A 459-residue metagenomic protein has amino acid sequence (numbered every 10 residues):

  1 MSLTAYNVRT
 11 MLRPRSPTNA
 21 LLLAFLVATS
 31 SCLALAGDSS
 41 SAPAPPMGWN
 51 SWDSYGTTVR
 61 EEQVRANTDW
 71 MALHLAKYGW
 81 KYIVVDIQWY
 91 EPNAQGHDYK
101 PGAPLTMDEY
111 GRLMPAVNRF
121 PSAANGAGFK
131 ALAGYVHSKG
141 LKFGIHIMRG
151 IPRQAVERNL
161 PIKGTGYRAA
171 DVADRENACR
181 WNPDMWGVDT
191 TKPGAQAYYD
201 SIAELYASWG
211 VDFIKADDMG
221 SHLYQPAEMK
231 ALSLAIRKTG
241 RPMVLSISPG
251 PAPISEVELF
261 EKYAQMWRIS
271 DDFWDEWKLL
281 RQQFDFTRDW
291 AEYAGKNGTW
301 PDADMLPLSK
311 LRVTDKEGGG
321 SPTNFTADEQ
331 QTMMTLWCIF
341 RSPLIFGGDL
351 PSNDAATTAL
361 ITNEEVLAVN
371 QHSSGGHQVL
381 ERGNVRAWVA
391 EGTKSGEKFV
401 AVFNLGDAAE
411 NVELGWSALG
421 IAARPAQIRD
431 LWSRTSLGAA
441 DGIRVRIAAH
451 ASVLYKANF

Functional and structural regions predicted by a protein language model:
A20-S31: Bacterial N-terminal signal peptides
P45-S51, K81-D86, E91, K142-I147 (+8 more regions): Structural recognition of the beta-strand scaffold that forms the well-ordered cores of secreted hydrolase catalytic
A72-Y135, K139-A207, V211-D218: Aromatic-lined carbohydrate-binding/catalytic grooves of carbohydrate-active enzymes
L141-V156, S221, R237-I254: Aromatic-lined carbohydrate-recognition surfaces of secreted/lumenal glycan-active proteins
D171-N177, T190-T191, A197, S201 (+1 more regions): Glycan-recognition surfaces
Q331, W337-F340, I345-G347, E381-I421: Carbohydrate-binding surface patches
T332-L380: Catalytic cores of secreted or luminal carbohydrate-active enzymes
G438-F459: C-terminal beta-strand-rich structural cap/linker in extracellular carbohydrate-active enzymes
